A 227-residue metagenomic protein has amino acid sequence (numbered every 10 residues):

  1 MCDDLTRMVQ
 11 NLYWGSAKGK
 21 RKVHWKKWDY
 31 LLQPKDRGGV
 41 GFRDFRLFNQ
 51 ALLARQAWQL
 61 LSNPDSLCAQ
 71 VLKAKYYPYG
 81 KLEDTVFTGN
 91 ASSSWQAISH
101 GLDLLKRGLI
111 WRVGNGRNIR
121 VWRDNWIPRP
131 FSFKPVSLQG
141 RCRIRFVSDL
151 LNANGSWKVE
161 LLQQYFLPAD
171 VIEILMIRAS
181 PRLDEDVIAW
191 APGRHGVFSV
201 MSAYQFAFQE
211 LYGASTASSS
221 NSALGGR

Functional and structural regions predicted by a protein language model:
M1-R227: A helix-boundary/hinge signal
